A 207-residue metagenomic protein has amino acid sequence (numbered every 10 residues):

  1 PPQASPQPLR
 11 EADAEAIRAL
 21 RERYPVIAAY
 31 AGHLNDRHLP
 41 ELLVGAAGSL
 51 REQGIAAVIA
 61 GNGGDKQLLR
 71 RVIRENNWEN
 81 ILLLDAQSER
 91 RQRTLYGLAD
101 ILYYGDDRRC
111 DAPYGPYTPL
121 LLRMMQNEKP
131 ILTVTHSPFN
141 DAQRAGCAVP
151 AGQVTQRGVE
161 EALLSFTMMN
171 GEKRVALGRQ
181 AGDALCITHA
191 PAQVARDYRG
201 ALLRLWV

Functional and structural regions predicted by a protein language model:
P1-P8, G64: Short beta-strand->alpha-helix junction loop in the catalytic core of nucleotide-activated group-transfer enzymes
A16-H38, V44-A47: Conserved donor-binding/catalytic core segment of Leloir-type glycosyltransferases
A28, L39-V44, A57, V159 (+1 more regions): A structural motif in glycosyltransferase catalytic domains
H38, R90-Q92, Y103-L122, L132-Q143: Nucleotide-sugar-dependent
G48, S88-D100, Q126: Short acidic alpha-helix that forms the nucleotide-activated donor recognition element in Leloir-type transferases
G54, N140-S165: Change "using UDP/GDP/dTDP sugars" to "using nucleotide sugars
V58-G61, Q67-R91: Nucleotide-activated donor-binding/catalytic signature segment of Leloir-type glycosyltransferases, i.e., the conserved
V154, E172-L203: A charged, aromatic-enriched C-terminal amphipathic alpha-helix characteristic of glycosyltransferases across folds
